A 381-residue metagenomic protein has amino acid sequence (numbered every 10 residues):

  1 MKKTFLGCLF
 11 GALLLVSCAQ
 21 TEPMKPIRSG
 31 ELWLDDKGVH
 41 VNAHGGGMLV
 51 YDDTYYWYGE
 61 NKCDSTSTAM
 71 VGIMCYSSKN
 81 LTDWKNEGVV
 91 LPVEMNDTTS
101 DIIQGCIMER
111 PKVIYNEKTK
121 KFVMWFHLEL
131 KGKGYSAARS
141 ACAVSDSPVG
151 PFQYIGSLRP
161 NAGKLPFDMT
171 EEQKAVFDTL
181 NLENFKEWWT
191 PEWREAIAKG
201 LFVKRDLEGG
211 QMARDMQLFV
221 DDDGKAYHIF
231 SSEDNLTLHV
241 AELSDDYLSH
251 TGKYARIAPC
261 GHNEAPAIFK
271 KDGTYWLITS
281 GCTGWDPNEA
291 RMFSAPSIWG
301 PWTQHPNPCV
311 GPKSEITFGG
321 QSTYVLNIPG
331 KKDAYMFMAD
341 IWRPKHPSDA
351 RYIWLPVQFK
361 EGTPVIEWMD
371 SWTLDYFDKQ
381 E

Functional and structural regions predicted by a protein language model:
M1-P23: Bacterial Sec-dependent N-terminal signal peptides
C18-E381: Carbohydrate-active catalytic/glycan-binding domains of CAZyme proteins, especially the secreted or lumenal ectodomains
